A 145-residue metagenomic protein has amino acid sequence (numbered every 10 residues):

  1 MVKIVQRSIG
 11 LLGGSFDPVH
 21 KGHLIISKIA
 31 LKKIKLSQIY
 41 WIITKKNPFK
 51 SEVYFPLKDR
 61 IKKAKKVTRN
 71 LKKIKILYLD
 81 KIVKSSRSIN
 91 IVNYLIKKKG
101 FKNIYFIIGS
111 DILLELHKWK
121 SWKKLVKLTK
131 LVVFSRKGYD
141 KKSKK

Functional and structural regions predicted by a protein language model:
M1-K145: Nucleotidyltransferase catalytic core that binds NTPs
